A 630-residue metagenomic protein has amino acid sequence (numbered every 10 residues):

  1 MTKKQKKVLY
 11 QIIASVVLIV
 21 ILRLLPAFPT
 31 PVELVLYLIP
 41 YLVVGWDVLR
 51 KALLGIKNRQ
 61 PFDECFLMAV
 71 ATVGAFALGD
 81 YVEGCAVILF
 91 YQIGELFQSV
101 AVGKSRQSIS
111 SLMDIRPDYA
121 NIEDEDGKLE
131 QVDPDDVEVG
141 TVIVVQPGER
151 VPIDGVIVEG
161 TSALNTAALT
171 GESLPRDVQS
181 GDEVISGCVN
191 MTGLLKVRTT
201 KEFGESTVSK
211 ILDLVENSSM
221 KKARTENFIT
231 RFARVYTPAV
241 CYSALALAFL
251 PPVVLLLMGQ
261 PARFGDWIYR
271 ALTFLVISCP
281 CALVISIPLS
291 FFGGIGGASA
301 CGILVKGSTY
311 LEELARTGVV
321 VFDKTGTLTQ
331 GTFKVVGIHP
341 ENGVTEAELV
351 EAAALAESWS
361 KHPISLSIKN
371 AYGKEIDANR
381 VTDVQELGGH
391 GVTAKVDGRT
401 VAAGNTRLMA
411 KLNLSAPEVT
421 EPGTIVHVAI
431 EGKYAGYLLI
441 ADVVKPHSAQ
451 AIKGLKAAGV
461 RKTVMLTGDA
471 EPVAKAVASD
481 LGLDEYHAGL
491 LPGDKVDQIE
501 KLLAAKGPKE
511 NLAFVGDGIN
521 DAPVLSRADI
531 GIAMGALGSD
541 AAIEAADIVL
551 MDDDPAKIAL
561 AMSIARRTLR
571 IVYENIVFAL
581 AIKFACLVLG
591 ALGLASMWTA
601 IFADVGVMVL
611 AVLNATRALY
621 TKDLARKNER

Functional and structural regions predicted by a protein language model:
M1-A14, Y236: N-terminal membrane topogenic signal
T2-K3, V20-P29, K51-G55, V73-L78 (+11 more regions): Membrane-embedded alpha-helical bundles of multi-pass transporters
I13-V16, N227-M258, A271-F291, Y573-F602: Bilayer-spanning, highly hydrophobic alpha-helical transmembrane segments
A27, L36-E123, E138-I143, R150 (+5 more regions): Actuator/coupling domain of P-type ATPases
A52, D80, A101, A120 (+27 more regions): Residue-level signature of catalytic and energy-coupling elements of molecular machines, predominantly ATP/GTP-dependent
L53-P61, F97-S110, L289-S308, T616-R630: Juxtamembrane helix-loop transition segments at the membrane interface in multi-pass membrane proteins
D63-M68, S108-E123, A298-T325: Membrane-cytosol interface motif
S111-L112, S308-I530, S563-R566, A625-R630: Cytosolic catalytic headpiece
